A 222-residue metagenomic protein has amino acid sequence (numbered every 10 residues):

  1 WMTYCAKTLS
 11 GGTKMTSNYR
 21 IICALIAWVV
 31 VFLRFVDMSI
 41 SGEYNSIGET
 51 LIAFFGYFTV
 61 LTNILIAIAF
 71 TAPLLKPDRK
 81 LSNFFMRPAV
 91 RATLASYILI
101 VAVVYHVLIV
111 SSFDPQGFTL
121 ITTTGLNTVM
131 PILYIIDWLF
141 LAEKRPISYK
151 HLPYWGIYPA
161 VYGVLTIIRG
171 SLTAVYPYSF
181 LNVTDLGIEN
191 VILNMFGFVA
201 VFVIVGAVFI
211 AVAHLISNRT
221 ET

Functional and structural regions predicted by a protein language model:
G11-L25: N-terminal membrane topogenic signal
I26-G42: Alpha-helical transmembrane segments of multi-pass membrane proteins
S46-F55, M86-P88, F113-L126, Y149-P153 (+2 more regions): Non-cytosolic membrane-interface motifs at loop->transmembrane helix junctions
G56, T173-V208: Membrane-interface transmembrane-helix boundary segments in multi-pass integral membrane proteins
D78-V90, A142-K150: Membrane-interface helix-boundary motifs at transmembrane edges
P131-I147: Alpha-helical transmembrane segments in multipass membrane proteins, preferentially the mid-helix core
I157-P177: Juxtamembrane non-transmembrane "cap" segments at the membrane-aqueous interface of multi-pass membrane proteins
